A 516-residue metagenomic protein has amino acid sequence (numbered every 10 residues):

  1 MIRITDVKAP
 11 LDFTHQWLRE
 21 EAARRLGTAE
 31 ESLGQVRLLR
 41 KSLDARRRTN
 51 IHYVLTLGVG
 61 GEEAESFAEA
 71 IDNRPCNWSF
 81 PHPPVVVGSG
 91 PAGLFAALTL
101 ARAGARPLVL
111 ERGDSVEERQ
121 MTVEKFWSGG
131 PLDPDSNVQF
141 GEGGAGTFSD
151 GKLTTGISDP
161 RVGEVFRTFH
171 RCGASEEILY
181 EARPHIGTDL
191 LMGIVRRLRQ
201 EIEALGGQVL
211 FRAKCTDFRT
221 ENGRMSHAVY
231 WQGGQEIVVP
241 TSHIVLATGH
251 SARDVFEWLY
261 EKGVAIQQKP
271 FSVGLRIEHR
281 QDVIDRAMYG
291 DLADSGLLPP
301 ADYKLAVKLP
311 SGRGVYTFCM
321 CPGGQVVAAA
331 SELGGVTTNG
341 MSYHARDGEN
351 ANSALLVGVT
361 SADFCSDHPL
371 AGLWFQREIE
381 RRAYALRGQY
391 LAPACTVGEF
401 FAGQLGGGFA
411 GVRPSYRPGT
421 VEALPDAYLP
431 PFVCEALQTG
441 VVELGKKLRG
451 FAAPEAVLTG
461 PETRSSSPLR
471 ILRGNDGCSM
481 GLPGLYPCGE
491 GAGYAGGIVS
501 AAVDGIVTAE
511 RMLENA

Functional and structural regions predicted by a protein language model:
M1-Y53, L57-F148, K152-C172, E176-A516: Residues forming the flavin
